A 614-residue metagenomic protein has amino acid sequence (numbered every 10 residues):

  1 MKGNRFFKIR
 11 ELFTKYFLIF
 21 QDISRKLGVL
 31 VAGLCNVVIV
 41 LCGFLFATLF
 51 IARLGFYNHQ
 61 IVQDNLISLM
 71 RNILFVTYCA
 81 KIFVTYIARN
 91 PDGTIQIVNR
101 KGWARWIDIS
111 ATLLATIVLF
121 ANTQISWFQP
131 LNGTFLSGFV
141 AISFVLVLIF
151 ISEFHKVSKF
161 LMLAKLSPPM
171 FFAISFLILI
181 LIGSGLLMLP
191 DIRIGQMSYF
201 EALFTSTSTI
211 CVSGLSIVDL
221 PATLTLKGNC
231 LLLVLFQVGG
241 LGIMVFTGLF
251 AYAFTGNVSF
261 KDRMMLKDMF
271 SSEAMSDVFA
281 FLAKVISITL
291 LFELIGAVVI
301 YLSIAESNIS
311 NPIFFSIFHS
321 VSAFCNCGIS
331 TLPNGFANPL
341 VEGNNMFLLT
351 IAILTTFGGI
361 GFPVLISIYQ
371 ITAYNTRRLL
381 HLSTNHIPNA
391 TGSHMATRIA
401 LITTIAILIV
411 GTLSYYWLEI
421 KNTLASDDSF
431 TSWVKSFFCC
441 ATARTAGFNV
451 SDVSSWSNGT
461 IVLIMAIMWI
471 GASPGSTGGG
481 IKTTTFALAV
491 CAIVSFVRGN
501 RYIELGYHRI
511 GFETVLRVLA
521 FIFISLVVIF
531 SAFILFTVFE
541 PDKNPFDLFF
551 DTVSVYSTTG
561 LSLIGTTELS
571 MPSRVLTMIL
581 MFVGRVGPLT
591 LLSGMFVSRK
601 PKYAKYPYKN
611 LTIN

Functional and structural regions predicted by a protein language model:
M1-N614: Membrane-proximal intracellular helices of multi-pass ion channels
